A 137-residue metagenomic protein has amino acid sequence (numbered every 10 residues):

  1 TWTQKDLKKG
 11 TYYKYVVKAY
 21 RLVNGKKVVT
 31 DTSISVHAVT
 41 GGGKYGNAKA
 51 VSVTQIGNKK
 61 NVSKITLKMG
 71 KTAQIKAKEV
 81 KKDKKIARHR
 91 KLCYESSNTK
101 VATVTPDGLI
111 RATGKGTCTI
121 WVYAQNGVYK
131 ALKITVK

Functional and structural regions predicted by a protein language model:
W2-T3, G108: Short strand-edge motifs at loop-to-beta-strand transitions and within beta-strands of extracellular beta-rich domains
Q4-G25: Beta-strand-rich modules
D6, T40, V136: Active-site donor-binding loop signature of nucleotide-sugar glycosyltransferases
D6-K8, S33, K85: Intrinsically disordered, low-complexity regions of eukaryotic proteins
T11, T32, P106: Exposed loop/turn and edge beta-strand positions of beta-sandwich/beta-sheet ligand-binding modules
Y12, K27-V29, I110, V128: Short, solvent-exposed loop/turn motifs
L22-G43: Extracellular fibronectin type III
G43-K137: Extracytoplasmic soluble-region selector
